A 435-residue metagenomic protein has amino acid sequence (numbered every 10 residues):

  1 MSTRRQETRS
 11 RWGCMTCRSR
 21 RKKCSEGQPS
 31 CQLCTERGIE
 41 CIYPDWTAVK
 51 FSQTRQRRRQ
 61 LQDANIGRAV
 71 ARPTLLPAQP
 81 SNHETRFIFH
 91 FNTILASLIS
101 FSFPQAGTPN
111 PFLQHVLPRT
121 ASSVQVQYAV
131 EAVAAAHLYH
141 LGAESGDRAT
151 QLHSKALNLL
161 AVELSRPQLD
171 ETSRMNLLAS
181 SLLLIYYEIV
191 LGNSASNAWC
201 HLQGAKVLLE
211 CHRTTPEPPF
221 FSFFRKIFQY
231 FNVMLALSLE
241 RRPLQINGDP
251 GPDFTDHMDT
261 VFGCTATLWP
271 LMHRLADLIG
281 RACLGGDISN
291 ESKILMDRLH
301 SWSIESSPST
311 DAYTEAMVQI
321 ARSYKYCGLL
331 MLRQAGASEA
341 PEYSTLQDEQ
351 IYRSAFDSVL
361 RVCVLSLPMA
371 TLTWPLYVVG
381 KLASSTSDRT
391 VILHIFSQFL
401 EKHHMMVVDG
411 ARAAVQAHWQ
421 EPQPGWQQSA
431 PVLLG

Functional and structural regions predicted by a protein language model:
M1-P109, R119, V407-G435: Charge-rich, intrinsically disordered regulatory segments
S2-Q6, A69-S173, Q350: Internal amphipathic alpha-helical repeat/solenoid segments
P80, T85-R86, T93-L95, I99 (+4 more regions): Acidic/serine-rich, low-complexity amphipathic helices located in mid- to C-terminal regulatory regions
T108-P111, H115, L239-W374, V378-E401: Cytosolic regulatory protein-protein interaction regions
L113-R119, A129-G142, L152-A195, A205-C211 (+5 more regions): Hydrophobic/aromatic-rich effector regions of fungal transcription factors
Y128, L178, S222, K226 (+2 more regions): Start-of-helix signal in alpha-solenoid helical-repeat scaffolds, especially tetratricopeptide repeats
H140-A149, E188-H201, S238, A282-G285 (+1 more regions): Short coil/turn connectors between adjacent alpha-helices in alpha-solenoid helical repeat scaffolds
